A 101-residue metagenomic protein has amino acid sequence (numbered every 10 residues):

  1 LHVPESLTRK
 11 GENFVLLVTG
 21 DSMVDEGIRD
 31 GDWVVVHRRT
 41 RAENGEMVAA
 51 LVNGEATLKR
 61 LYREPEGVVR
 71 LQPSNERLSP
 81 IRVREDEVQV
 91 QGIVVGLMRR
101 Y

Functional and structural regions predicted by a protein language model:
L1-Y101: Acidic/glycine-rich C-terminal interaction modules and beta/coil loop segments that lie outside canonical DNA-binding
